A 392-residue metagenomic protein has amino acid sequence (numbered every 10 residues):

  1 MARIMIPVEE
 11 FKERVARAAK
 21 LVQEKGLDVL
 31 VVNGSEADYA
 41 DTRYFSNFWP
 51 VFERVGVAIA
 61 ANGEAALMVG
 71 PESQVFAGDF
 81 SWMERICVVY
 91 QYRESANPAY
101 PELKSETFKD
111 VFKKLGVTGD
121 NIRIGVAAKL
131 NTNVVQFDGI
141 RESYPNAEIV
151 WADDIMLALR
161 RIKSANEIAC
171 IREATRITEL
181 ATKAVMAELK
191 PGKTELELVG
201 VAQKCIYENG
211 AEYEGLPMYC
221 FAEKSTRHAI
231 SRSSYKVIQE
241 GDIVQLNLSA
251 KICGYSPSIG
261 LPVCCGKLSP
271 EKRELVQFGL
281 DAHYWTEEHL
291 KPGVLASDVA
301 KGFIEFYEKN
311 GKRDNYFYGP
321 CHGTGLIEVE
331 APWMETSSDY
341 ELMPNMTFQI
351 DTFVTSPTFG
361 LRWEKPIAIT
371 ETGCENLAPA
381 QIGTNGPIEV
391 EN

Functional and structural regions predicted by a protein language model:
M1-N392: Active-site neighborhoods and metal-handling regions in enzymes and metal-associated proteins
